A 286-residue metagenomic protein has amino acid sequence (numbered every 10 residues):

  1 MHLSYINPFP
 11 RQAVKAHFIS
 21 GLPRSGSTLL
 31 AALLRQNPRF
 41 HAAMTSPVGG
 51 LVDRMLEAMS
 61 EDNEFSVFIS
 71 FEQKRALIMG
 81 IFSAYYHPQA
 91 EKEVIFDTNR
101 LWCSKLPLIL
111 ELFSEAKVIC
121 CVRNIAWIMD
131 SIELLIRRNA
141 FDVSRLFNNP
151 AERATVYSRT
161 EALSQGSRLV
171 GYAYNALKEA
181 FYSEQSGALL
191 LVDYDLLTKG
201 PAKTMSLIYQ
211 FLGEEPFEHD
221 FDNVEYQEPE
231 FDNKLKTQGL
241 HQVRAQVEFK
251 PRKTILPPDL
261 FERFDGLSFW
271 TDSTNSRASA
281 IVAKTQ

Functional and structural regions predicted by a protein language model:
M1-H17, L163-G166, G171-Y174, K178-G187 (+2 more regions): PAPS-dependent sulfotransferases, especially Golgi type II membrane carbohydrate sulfotransferases
M1-S83, Q89, Q227-F231: PAPS-dependent sulfotransferase catalytic core
Q12, Q89-E91, R159-L163: A short, mixed-charge helix-start or loop-turn motif at secondary-structure junctions
A16-H17, K92-I95, K117: Short active-site oxyanion
T45-G49, C121-A126, D220-E225: A short, structured active-site edge motif that brings together acidic residues
I69-R75, I95-N99, G166-L169: Short, flexible loop segments at the rims of nucleotide/cofactor-binding pockets, characterized by
I78-L108: Glycine-rich phosphate-binding loop used to anchor ATP phosphates in small-molecule kinases, encompassing both
R100-H219, G239-H241: PAPS-dependent sulfotransferase catalytic domain
